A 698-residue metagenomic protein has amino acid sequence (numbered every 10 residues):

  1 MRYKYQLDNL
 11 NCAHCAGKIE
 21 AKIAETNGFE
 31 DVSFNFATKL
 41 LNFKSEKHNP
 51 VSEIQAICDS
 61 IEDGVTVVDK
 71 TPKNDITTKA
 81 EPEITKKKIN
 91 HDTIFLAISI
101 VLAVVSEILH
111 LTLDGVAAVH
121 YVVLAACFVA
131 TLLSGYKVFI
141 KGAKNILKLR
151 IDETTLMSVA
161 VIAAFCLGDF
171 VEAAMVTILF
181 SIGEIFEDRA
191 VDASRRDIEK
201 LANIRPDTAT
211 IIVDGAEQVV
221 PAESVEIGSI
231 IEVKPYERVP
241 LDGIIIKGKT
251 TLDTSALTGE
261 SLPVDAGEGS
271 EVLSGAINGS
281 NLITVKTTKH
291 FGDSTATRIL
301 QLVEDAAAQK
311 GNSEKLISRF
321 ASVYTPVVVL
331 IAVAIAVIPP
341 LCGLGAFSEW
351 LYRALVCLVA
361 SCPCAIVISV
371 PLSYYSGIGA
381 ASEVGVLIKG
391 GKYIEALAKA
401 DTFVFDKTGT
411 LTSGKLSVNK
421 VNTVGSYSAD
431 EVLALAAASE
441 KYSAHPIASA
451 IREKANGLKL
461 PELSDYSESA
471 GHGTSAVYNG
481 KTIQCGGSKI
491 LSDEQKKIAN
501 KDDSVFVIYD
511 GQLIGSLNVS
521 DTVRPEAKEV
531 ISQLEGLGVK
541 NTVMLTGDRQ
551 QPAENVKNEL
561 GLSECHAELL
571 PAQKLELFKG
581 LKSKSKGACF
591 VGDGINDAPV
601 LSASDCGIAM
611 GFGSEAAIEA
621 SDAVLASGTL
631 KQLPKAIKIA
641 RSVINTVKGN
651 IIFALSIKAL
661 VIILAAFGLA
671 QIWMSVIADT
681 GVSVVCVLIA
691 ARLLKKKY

Functional and structural regions predicted by a protein language model:
M1-Y121, K200, G215-E217, A296-T297 (+2 more regions): Flexible metal-binding regulatory segments at protein termini and peripheral loops
S60-V67, K73-E83, K87, C127-I212 (+8 more regions): Actuator/coupling domain of P-type ATPases
T93, A97-V104, K315-L344, R353 (+2 more regions): Bilayer-spanning, highly hydrophobic alpha-helical transmembrane segments
A143-D152, F186-E199, L372-G391, A691-Y698: Juxtamembrane helix-loop transition segments at the membrane interface in multi-pass membrane proteins
T154-S158, I198, L257, L316 (+3 more regions): Conserved catalytic phosphorylation-site environment of P-type ATPases
K234, V418, N422-N541, Q550 (+1 more regions): P-type ATPase nucleotide-binding
G480, Y509-G649: Conserved ATP-binding TGD loop and adjacent catalytic N/P-domain core of P-type ATPases
A626-Y698: Membrane-embedded transport module
